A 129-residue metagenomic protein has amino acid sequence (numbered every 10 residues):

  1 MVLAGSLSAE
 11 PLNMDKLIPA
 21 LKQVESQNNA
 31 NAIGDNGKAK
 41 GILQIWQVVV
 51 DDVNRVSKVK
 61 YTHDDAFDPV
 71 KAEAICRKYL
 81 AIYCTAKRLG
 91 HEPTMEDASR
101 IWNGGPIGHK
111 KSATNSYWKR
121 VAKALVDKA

Functional and structural regions predicted by a protein language model:
A4-P11: Boundary at the C-terminal end of the N-terminal hydrophobic targeting segment
N13-N29, I45, C76, D97-P106: Short, functionally critical alpha-helical segments immediately adjacent to catalytic or ligand/cofactor-binding
N29-A32, A86-K87: A short, acidic/glycine-rich surface segment
N31-I33, L43, V48-V49: The feature represents the first ordered module of a protein
A32-G34, S112-T114: Short, solvent-exposed loop/turn and secondary-structure capping segments
G37-K38: Preference for well-ordered, secondary-structure-rich cores of eukaryotic proteins
Q47-H109, W118-V126: Alpha-helical segment that forms one wall of the substrate-binding/catalytic cleft in peptidoglycan-active domains
